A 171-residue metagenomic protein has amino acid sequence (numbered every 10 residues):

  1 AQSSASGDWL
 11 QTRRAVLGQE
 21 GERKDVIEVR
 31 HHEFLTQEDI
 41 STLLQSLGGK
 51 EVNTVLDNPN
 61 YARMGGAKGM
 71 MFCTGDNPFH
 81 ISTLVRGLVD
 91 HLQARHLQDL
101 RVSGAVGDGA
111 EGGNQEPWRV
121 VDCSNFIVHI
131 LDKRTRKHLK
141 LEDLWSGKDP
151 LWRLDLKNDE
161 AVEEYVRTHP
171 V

Functional and structural regions predicted by a protein language model:
A1-I40, S82, L92-V171: Mature, matrix/stroma-exposed regions of nuclear-encoded mitochondrial and chloroplast proteins
S41, Q45, R86-V89: Generic solvent-exposed, charged/amphipathic alpha-helical segments that serve as macromolecular interface scaffolds
L44-N53, R95-L100: Short secondary-structure junctions
K50, G65-G69, S124: A generic structural signal for short beta-strands and their flanking turns/coil linkers
V55-N77, G107-G113: Short, charge-patterned binding micro-sites
D76-G87: Glycine-rich phosphate/diphosphate-binding loop of Rossmann-like nucleotide-binding domains
